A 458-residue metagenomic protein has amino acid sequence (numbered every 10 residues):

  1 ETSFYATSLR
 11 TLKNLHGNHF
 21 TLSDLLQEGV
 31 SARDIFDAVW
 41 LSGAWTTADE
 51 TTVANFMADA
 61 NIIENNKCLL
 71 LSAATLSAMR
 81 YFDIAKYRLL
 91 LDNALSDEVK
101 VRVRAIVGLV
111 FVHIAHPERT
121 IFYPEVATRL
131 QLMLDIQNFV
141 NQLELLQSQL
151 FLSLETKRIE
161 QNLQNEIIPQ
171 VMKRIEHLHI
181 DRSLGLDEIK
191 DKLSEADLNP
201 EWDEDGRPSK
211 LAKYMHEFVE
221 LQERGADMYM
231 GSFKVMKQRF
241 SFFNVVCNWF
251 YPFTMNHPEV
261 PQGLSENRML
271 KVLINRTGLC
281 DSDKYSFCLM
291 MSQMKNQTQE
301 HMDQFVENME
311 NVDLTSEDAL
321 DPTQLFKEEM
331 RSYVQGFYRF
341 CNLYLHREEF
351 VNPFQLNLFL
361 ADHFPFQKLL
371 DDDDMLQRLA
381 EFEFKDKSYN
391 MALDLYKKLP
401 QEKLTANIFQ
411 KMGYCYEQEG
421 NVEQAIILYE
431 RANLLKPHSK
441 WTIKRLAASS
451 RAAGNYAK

Functional and structural regions predicted by a protein language model:
F4-V99, V112-I121: Alpha-helical solenoid scaffolds in large eukaryotic transport, assembly, and signaling factors
L26-D34, I62-L71, D83-I84, V99-R104 (+6 more regions): Generic helix N-cap/helix-start motif at coil->alpha-helix transitions
L76-S77, V112, F382, C415 (+1 more regions): Residue-level signature for tetratricopeptide repeat
Y81-I84, N390, E423, A457: Residue register within tetratricopeptide repeats
F139-N308: Non-catalytic protein-protein interaction scaffold segments in large eukaryotic complex-forming proteins
N244-K436: Alpha-solenoid helical-repeat scaffolds
